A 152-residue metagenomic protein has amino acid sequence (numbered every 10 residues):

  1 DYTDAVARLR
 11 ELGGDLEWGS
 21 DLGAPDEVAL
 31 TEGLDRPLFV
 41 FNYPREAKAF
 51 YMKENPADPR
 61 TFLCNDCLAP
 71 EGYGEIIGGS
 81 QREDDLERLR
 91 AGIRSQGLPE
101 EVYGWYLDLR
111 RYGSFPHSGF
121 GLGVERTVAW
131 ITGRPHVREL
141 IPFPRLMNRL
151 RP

Functional and structural regions predicted by a protein language model:
D1-G74, S95-F115: Metal-assisted phosphate- and nucleotidyl-transfer catalytic regions
Y43-A47, N55-A57, G72-E75, Q81-E83 (+3 more regions): Short, glycine-/Ser/Thr-/acidic-enriched flexible segments
S80-P152: Active-site pocket scaffolds in enzymes
